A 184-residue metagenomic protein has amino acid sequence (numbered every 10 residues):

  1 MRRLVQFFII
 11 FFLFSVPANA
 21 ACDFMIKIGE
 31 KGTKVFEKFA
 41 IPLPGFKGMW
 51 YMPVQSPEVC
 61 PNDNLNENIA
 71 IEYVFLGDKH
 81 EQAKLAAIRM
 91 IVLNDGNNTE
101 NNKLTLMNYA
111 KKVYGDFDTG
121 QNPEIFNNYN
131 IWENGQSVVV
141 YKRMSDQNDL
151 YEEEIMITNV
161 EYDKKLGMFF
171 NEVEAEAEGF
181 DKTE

Functional and structural regions predicted by a protein language model:
M1, A18: Cys/His-rich metal-coordination motifs, chiefly Zn-binding "fingers/knuckles"
R2-I10: Sec-dependent signal peptide recognition, specifically the positively charged N-region followed immediately by
I10-F11, A70-E72, L93: Residues marking helix boundaries in flexible regions
L13-P17: N-terminal signal peptide c-region/cleavage motif recognized by signal peptidases
A20-E58, A87-E184: Non-cytosolic coordination micro-motifs
Q55-A83: Compositionally biased P/S/T/G-rich terminal and signal peptide-adjacent segments that lie outside catalytic cores
